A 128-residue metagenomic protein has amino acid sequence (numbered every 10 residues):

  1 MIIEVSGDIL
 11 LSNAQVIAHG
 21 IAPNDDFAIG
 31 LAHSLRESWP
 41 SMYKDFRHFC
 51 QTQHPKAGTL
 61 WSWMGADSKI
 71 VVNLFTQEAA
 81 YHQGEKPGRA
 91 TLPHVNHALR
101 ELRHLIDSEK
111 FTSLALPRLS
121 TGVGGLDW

Functional and structural regions predicted by a protein language model:
M1-W128: Macrodomain-like recognition of ADP-ribose-binding/processing modules
